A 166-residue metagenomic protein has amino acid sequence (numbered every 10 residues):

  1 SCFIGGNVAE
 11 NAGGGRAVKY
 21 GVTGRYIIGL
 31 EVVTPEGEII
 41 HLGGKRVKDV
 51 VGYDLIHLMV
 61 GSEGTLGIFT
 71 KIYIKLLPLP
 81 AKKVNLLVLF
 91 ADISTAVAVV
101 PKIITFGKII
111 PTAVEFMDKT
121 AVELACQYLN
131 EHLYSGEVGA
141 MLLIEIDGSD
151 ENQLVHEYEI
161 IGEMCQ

Functional and structural regions predicted by a protein language model:
S1-Q166: Noncatalytic alpha-helical scaffold of FAD-dependent oxidoreductases
